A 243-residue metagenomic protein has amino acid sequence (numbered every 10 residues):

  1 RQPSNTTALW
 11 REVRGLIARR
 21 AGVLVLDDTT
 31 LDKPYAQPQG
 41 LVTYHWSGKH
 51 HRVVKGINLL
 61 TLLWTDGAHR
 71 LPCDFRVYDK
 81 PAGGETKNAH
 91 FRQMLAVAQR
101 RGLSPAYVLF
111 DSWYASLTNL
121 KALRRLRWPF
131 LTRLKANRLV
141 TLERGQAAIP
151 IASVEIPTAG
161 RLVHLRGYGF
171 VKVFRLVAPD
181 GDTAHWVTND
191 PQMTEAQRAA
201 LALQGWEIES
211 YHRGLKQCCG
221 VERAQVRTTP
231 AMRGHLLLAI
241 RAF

Functional and structural regions predicted by a protein language model:
R1-Q2, P105: Alpha/propeptide regions of enzymes that mature by internal proteolysis
Q2-H69, C73, D79: Active-site-proximal, Lys/Arg-enriched surface segment that forms a nucleic-acid-binding/basic interface patch
L9, R20, K33-Q37, A68-F243: Single, function-defining residue in the core of a domain
